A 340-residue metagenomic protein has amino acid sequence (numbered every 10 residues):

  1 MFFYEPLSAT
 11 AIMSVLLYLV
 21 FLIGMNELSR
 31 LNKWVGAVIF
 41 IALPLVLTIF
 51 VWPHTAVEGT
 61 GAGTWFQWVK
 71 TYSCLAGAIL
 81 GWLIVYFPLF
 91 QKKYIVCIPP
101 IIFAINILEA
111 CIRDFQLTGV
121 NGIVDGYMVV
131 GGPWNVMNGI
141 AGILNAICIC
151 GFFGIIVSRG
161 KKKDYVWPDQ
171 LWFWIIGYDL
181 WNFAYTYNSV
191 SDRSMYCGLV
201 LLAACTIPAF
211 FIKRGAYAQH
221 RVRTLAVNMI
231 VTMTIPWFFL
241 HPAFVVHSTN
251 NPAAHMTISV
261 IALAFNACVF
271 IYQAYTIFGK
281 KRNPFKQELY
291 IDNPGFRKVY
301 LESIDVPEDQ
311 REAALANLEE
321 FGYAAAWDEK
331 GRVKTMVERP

Functional and structural regions predicted by a protein language model:
M1-Y18, W134-N138, P252-S259: Hydrophobic transmembrane alpha-helical segments in integral membrane proteins
F2-L89: An N-terminal, globular interaction/scaffold subdomain
A11-F21, K70-Y86, N138-G154, L202-T206 (+1 more regions): Hydrophobic cores of alpha-helical transmembrane segments in multi-pass inner/ER membrane proteins, independent
V15-I23, C197-W327, G331-R332: C-terminal transmembrane-bundle signature of multipass membrane proteins, characterized by strong activation on
F40-G59, I79-Y86, P100-T118, W172-N188 (+1 more regions): Hydrophobic alpha-helical transmembrane segments and adjacent interfacial helices in integral membrane proteins
G59-T64, G122-N135, V246-I258: Membrane-interface segments at the starts/ends of alpha-helical transmembrane spans
F87, I112, Q116-G119, G154-K161 (+5 more regions): Juxtamembrane transmembrane-helix termini
K92-A216: Generic multipass alpha-helical transmembrane bundles of integral membrane proteins
